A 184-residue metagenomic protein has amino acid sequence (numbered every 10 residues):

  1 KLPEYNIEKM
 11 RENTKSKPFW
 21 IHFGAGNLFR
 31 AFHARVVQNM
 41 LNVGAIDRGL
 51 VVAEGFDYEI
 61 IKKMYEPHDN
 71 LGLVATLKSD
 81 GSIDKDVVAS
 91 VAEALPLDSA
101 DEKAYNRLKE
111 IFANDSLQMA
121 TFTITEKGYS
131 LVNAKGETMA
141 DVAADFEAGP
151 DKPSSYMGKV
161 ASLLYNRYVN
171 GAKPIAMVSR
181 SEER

Functional and structural regions predicted by a protein language model:
K1-E182: Non-transmembrane, aqueous-exposed alpha-helical and coiled segments at domain scale
